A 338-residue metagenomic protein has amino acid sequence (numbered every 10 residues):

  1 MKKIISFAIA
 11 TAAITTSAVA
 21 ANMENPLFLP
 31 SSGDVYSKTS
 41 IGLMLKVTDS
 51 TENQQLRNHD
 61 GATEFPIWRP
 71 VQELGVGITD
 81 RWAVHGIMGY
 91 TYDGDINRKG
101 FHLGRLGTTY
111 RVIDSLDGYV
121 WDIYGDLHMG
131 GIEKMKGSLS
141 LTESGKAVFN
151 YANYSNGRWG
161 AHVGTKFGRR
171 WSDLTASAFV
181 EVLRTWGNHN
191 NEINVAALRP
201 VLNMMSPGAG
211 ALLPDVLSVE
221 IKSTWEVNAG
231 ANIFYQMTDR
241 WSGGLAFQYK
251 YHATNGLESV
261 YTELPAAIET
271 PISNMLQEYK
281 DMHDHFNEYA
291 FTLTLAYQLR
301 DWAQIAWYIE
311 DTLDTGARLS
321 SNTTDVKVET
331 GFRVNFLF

Functional and structural regions predicted by a protein language model:
V19-E52, L116, D239, N335: Outer-membrane beta-barrel biogenesis signature
I41-N53, M88-G94, V112, L127-E133 (+5 more regions): Transmembrane beta-strands of outer-membrane beta-barrel pores
G42-P70, L141-N153, M282, R318: Surface-exposed strand-loop-strand hairpins of Gram-negative outer-membrane beta-barrel proteins
L43, Q72-D80, L106-Y110, G125-L127 (+8 more regions): Residues on the lipid-exposed face of transmembrane beta-strands in outer-membrane beta-barrel proteins
S50-D60, N203-N228, N232-F338: Outer membrane beta-barrel transmembrane domains
G61-E64, I78-I113, A253-N255, A317 (+1 more regions): Surface-exposed loop and membrane-interface regions of Gram-negative outer-membrane beta-barrel proteins
R81-G86, S115-W121, W171-S177, D239-G243 (+1 more regions): Repeated loop/turn-to-beta-strand initiation elements of outer-membrane beta-barrel proteins
N97-S223: Outer-membrane pore/translocation modules
